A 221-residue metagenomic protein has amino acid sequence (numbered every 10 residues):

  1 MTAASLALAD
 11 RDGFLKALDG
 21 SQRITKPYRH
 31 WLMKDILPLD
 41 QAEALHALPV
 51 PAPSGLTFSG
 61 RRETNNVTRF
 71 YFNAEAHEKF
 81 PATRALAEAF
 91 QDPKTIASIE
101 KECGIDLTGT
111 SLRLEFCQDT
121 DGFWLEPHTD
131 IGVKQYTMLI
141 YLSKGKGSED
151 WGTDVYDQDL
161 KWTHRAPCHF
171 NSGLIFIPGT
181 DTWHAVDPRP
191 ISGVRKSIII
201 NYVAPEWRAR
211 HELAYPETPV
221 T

Functional and structural regions predicted by a protein language model:
M1-L6, H211-T221: Intrinsically disordered terminal extensions flanking catalytic oxygenase cores
A3, A9-G13, A17-E102: Non-heme Fe(II)/2-oxoglutarate
E78-Q91, T95-E217: Catalytic core of non-heme Fe(II) oxygenases with the double-stranded beta-helix
